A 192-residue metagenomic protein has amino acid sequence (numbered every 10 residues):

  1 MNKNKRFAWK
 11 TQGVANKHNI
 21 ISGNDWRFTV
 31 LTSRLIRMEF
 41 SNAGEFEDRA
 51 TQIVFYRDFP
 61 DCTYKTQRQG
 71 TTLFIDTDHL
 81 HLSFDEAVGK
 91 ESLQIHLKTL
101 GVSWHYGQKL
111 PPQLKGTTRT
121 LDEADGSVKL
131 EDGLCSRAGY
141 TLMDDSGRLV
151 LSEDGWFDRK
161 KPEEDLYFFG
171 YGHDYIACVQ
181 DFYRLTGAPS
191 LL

Functional and structural regions predicted by a protein language model:
M1, R6-W9, A15-H18, I53 (+3 more regions): A short linear-motif detector with a strong N-terminal bias
N2, R6, L31-G70: A low-complexity, Ser/Thr/Gly/Pro-enriched, surface-exposed linker/loop concept that marks segments flanking
A8-R37: N-terminal-proximal low-complexity accessory segments that begin disordered and transition into the first
Q12-A15, I20-S22, P60, Q67-Q69 (+1 more regions): Residues that act as N-cap/strand-start positions at coil-to-secondary-structure junctions
A15, V30, F40, D48-R49 (+2 more regions): Low-complexity, intrinsically disordered regions enriched in charged/polar residues
H18-N19, Q52, L93, L100: Residue-level marker of intrinsically disordered, low-complexity segments enriched for small/polar residues
F28, I36-F40, I75-L82: Short, well-ordered beta-strand segments enriched in hydrophobic/aromatic residues
T66-L192: Catalytic and substrate-binding clefts that recognize carbohydrates or anionic sugar/phosphate headgroups
